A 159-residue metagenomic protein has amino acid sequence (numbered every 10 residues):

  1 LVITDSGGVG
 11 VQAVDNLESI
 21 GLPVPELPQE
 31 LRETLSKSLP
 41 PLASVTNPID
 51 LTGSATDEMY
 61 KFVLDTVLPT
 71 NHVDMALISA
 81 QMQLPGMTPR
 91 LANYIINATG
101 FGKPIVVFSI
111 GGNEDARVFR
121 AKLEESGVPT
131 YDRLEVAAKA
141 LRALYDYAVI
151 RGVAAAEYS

Functional and structural regions predicted by a protein language model:
L1-M75, S79-Q81: Short glycine-cluster motifs
L1-T4, G8, V14-V24, N93-S159: Peripheral docking tails and interdomain loops at the edges of cofactor- or intermediate-handling domains
S36-K37, M87, R117, R142: Short Asp/Glu-rich motifs
K61-P69, P89-I96, K139: Amphipathic, non-transmembrane alpha-helical secondary structure
M82-G86, G112-E114: Short, small-residue-enriched loops and turns at beta-alpha junctions that line or gate enzyme active sites
